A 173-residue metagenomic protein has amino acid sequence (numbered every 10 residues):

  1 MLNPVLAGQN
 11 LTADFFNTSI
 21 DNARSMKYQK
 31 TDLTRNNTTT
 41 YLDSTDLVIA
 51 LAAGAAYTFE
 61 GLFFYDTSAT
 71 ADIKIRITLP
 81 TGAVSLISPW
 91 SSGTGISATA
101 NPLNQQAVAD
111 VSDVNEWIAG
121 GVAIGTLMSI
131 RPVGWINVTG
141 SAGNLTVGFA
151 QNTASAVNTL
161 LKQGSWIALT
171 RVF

Functional and structural regions predicted by a protein language model:
M1-P4: Acidic, negatively charged sequence signal that fires either on conserved catalytic/metal-binding carboxylates
G8, N17-F173: Surface-exposed molecular-recognition determinants
